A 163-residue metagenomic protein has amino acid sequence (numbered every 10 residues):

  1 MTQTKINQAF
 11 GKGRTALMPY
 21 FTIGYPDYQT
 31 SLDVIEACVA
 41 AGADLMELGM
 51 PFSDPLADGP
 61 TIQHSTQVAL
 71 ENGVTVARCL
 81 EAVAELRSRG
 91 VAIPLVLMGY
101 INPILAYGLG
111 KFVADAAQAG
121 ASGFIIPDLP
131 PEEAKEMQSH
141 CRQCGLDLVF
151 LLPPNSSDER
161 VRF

Functional and structural regions predicted by a protein language model:
M1-Y20, A82-S88, F163: N-terminal amphipathic alpha-helix/helix-capping segment at the start of soluble metabolic enzymes
L17-D33, V96-G108, V149-S156: Active-site mouth loops of central-metabolism enzymes
M18, D44-E47, I125, V149-F150: Conserved beta-strand positions in the central sheet of alpha/beta enzyme cores
P19, C38, M46-G49, A116: Conserved, mostly hydrophobic/aromatic
P26-D27, D44-V76, P131-A134: Glycine-rich, proline-tolerant flexible connector loops at the mouths of alpha/beta enzymes
G59-V96, S139-P153: Alpha-helix-loop-beta-strand connector modules within alpha/beta enzyme cores
E71-V74, G120-E133, D147-S156, V161-R162: Catalytic beta/alpha-barrel core
